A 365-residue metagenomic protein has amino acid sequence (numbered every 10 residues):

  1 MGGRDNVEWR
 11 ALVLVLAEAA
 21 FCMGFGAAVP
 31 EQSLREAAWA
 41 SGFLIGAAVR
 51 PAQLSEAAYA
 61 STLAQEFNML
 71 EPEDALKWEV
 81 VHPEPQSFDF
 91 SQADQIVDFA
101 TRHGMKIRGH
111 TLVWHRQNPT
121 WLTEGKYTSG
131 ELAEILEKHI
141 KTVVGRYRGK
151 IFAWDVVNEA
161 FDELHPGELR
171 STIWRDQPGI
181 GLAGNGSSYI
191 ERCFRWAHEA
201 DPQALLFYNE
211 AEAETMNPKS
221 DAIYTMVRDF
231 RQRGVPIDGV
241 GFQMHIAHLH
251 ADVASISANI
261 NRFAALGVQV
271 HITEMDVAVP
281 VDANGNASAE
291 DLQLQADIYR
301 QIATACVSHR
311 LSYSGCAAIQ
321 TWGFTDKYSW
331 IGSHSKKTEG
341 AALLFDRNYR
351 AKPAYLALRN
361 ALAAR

Functional and structural regions predicted by a protein language model:
G2-V13: Bacterial N-terminal signal peptides that target proteins for export
A11-G24: Bacterial N-terminal signal peptides
V29-M69, E73: Boundary/entry segment of secreted carbohydrate-active catalytic domains
S33-R35, H82, T142, R146 (+4 more regions): Aromatic-rich peripheral "rim/lid" segments of glycoside hydrolase catalytic domains that contact and position glycan
L34, Q65, M69-P83, Q92-A213 (+1 more regions): Substrate-binding cleft and catalytic face of glycoside hydrolase catalytic domains, especially the flexible beta-alpha
A37-F43, R50, S55-A57, S171-N286: Noncatalytic carbohydrate-binding groove/subsite architecture in carbohydrate-active enzymes
W39-I45, E66-N68, H103-I107, Y147-A153 (+4 more regions): Short, well-ordered coil/turn segments that N-cap beta-strands
P51-E66, E134-V143, P218-F230, I256 (+1 more regions): Short, acidic/polar
